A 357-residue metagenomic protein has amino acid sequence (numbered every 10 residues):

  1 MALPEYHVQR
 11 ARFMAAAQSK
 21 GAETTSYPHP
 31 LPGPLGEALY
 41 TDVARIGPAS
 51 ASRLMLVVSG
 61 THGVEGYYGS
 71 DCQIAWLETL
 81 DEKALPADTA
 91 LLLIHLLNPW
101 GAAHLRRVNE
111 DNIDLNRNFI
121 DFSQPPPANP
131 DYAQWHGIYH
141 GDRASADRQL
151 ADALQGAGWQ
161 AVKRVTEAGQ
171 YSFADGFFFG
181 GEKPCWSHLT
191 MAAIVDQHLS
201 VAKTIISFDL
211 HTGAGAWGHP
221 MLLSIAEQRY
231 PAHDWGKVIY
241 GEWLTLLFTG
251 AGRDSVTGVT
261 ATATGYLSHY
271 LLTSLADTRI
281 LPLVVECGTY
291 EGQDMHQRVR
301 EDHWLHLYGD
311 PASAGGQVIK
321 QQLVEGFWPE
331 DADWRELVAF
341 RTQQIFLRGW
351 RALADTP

Functional and structural regions predicted by a protein language model:
M1-P357: Structured catalytic-domain cores with a bias toward divalent-metal coordination
